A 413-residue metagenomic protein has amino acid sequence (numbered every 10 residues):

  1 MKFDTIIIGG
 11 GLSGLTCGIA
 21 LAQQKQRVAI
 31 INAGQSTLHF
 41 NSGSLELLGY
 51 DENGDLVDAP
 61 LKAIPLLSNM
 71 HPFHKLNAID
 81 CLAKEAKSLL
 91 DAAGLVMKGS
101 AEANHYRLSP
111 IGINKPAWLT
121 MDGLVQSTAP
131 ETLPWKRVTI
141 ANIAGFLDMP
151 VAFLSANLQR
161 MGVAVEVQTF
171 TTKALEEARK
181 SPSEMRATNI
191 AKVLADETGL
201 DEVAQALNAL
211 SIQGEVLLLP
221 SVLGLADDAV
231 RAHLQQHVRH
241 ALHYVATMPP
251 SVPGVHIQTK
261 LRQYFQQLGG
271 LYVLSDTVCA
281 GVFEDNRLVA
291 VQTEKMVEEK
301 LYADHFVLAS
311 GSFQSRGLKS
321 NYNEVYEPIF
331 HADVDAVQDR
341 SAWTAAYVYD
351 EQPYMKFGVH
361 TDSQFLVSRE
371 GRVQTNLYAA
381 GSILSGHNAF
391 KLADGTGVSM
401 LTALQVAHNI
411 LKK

Functional and structural regions predicted by a protein language model:
F3-I30: N-terminal Rossmann-like FAD-binding beta1-loop-alpha1 element of flavoenzymes
T5-I8, V28-I31, V278, L301-G311: Short hydrophobic core segments
A33-S68, A174-I190: Conserved N-terminal glycine-rich FAD pyrophosphate-binding loop of Rossmann-like flavoproteins
G34, M296, A303-H305, A309-R316 (+1 more regions): Glycine-/small-residue-rich beta->alpha transition segments that form the dinucleotide
S42, R316-N323, T375-L377, S382-K413: A conserved FAD-binding loop/helix module that cradles the flavin
M149, F153-Q159, V193-I212, V216 (+2 more regions): Helical element adjacent to the flavin cofactor pocket in flavoenzyme catalytic cores
R262, A280-K300, F306: Conserved beta-strand-loop-beta-strand element in the redox core of flavoprotein oxidoreductases
V297-E298, V334-D339, W343-A389: FAD-binding beta-loop-beta segment adjacent to the flavin cofactor pocket
